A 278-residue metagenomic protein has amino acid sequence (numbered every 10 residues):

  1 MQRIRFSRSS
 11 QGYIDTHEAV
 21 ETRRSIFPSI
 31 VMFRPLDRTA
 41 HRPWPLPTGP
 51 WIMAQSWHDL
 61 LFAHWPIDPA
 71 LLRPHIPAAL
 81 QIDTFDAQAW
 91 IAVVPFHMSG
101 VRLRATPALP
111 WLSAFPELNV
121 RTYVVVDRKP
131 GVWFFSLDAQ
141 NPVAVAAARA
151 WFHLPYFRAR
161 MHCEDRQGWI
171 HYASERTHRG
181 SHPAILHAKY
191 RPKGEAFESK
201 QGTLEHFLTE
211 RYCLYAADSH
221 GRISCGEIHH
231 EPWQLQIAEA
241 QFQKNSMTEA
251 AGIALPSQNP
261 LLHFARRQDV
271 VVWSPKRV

Functional and structural regions predicted by a protein language model:
M1-Y13: Extreme N-terminal basic, low-complexity initiation segments that serve as generic localization/processing leaders
S7-S10, S25, S29: Serine residues within intrinsically disordered or low-complexity segments
T16-E18: Short hydrophobic alpha-helical segments enriched in small aliphatic residues
F27-M32, S99-S113, D138-R158: Alpha-helical membrane-targeting segments
S29-R104, W233, T248-E249, I253-V278: Hydrophobic, proline/glycine-rich low-complexity stretches
R42-T48, P107-P110, A114, F157-H162 (+1 more regions): Active-site-adjacent core segments of small-molecule enzymes
L60, N119-V278: Internal, well-folded beta-alpha domain core
F85-D138: A glycine-rich, hydrophobic loop/mini-helix early in the fold
